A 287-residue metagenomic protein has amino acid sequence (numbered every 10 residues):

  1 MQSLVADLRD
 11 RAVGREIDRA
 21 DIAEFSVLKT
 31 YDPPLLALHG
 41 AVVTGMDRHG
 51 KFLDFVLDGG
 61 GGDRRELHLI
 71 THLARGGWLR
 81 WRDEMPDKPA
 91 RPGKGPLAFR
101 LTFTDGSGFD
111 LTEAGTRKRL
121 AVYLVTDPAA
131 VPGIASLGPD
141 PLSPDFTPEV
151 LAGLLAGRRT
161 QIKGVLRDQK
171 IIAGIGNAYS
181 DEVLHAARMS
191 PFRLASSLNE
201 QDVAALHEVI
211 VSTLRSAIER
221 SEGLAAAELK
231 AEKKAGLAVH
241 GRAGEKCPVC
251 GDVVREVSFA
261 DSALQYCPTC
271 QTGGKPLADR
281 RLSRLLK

Functional and structural regions predicted by a protein language model:
Q2-D110, T116-K118, S262-Y266, Q271-K287: A cross-family signal for N-terminal binding/gating loops and helix N-caps that shape access to the active site
E16-A37, D47, V150-K287: Basic, nucleic-acid-binding surfaces and adjacent catalytic neighborhoods in DNA/RNA-processing proteins
D63-A186, L194: Phosphate/anion-contacting hairpin/loop surfaces
